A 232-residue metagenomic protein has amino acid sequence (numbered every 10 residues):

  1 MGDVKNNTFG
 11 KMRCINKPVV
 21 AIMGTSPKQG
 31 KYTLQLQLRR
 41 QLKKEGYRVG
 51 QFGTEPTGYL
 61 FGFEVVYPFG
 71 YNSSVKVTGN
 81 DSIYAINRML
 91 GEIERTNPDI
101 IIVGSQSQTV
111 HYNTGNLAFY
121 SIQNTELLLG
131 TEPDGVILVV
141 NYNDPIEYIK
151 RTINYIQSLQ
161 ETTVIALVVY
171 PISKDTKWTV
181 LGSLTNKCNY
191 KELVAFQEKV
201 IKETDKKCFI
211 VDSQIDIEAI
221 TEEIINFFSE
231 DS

Functional and structural regions predicted by a protein language model:
M1-G2, I83-A85, I100, S105-E203: Conserved catalytic-core segment of NTP-binding enzymes
M1-V4, S232: Acidic-aromatic/histidine active-site loop/patch
V4-F52, I149: Walker A (P-loop) phosphate-binding motif
M12, P18, Q51, L127-L128 (+2 more regions): Non-transmembrane, aqueous-exposed alpha-helical and coiled segments at domain scale
V19, Q37-N80, I153-Q157, T179-L184: N-terminal phosphate/diphosphate-binding loop that engages ATP/GTP or pyrophosphate donors across diverse enzyme folds
T25-Y32, P56-G58, S107-T109, N143-P145 (+1 more regions): Gly/Ser/Thr-rich loops at beta-strand to alpha-helix junctions that form or flank small-molecule/cofactor-binding
K44-E45, W178-T179, K187-D231: Charge-biased, low-complexity intrinsically disordered regions
G62-S107: Conserved nucleotide-sensing/catalytic segment adjacent to the nucleotide-binding pocket in NTP-handling enzymes
